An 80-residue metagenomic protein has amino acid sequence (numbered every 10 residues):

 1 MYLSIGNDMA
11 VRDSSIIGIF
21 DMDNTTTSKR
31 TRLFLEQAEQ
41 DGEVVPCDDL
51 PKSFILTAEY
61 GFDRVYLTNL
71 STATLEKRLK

Functional and structural regions predicted by a protein language model:
M1-K80: Eukaryotic intrinsically disordered, low-complexity regulatory linkers and tails enriched in Ser/Thr/Pro
